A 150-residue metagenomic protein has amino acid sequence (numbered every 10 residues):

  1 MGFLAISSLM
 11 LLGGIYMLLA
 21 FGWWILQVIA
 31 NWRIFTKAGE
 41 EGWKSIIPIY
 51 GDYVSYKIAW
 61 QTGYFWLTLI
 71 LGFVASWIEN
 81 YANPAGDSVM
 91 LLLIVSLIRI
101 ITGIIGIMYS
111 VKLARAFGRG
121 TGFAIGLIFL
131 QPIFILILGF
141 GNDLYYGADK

Functional and structural regions predicted by a protein language model:
M1, D143-K150: Low-complexity, intrinsically disordered extramembrane tails and loops of integral membrane proteins
S8-N31, P48-L113, F117, A124-G139: Hydrophobic alpha-helical transmembrane segments in multi-pass membrane proteins
L26-K44: Membrane-interface helix-loop junction between the first two transmembrane segments
E41-W43, T121-I125: Transmembrane-helix signature of polytopic, membrane-embedded enzymes that assemble or transfer cell-envelope glycans
A116-T121, Y146-A148: A cytosolic-side transmembrane-helix exit/cap motif
